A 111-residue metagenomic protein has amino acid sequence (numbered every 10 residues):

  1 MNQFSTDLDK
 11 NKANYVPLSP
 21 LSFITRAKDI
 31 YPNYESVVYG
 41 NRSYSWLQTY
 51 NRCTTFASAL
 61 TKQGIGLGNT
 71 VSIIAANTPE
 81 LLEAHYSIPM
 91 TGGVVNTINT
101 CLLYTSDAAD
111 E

Functional and structural regions predicted by a protein language model:
M1-P17, D110: Flexible, non-catalytic linker and terminal segments flanking ANL/adenylate-forming cores
Y15-S36: A short N-terminal helical cap/helix-turn-helix that marks the beginning of AMP-binding/adenylate-forming
N33-T78, L82-Y86, L103: Conserved AMP-binding/adenylate-forming core of the ANL superfamily
P89: Short alpha-helix at the nucleotide-sugar/activated-sugar donor binding site of glycosyltransferases and closely
G92: Structured binding elements
I98-T100: Short beta->alpha connector loops at strand-helix junctions that form conserved, small/polar/Pro-enriched
Y104-E111: Conserved small/polar residues in nucleotide/adenosyl-binding loops
